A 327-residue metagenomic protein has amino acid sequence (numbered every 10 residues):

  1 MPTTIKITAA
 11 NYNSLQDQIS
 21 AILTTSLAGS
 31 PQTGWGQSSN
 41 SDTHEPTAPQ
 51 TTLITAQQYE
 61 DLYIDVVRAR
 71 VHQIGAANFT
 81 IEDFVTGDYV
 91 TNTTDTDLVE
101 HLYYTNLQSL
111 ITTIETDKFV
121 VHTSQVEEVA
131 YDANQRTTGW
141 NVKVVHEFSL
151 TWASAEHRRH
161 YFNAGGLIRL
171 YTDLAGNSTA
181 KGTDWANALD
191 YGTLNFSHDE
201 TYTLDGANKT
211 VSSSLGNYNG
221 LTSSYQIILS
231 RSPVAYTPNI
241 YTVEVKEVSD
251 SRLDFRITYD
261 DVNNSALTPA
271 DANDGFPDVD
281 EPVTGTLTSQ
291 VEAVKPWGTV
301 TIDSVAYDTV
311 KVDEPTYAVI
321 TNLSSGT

Functional and structural regions predicted by a protein language model:
M1-A133, T137: Extracellular "spike/adhesin" assembly and maturation modules and analogous cytosolic coiled-coil scaffolds
N78, R169-T183, S249-T258, A266: Compositionally biased, intrinsically disordered low-complexity regions enriched in charged/polar residues
L107-I114, L170, Y241-V245, F255-I257: Generic hydrophobic, helix-prone segments enriched in Leu/Val/Ile
K118-T183: Solvent-exposed, flexible loop/coil segments flanking beta-strands in beta-rich domains
G165-I227, S289: Extended low-complexity, serine/threonine- and proline-enriched intrinsically disordered segments
A207-T327: Extended, charged low-complexity segments that frequently continue into or abut oligomerization scaffolds
